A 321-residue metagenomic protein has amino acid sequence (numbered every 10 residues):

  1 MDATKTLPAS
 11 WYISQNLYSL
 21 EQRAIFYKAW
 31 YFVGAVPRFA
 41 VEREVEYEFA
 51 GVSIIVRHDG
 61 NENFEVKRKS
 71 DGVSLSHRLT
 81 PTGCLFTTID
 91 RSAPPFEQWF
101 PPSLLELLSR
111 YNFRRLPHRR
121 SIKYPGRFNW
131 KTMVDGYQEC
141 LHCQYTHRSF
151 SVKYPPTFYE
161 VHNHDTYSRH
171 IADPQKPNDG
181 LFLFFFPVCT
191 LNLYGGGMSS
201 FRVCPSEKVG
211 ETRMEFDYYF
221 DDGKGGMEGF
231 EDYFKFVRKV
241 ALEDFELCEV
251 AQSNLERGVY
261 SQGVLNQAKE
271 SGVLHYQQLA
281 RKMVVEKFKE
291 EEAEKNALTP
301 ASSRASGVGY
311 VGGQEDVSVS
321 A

Functional and structural regions predicted by a protein language model:
M1-R68, R78: N-terminal pre-ligand scaffold of iron-sulfur
F39, R57-N61, S76-A321: C-terminal catalytic domain of Rieske-type non-heme iron oxygenases
